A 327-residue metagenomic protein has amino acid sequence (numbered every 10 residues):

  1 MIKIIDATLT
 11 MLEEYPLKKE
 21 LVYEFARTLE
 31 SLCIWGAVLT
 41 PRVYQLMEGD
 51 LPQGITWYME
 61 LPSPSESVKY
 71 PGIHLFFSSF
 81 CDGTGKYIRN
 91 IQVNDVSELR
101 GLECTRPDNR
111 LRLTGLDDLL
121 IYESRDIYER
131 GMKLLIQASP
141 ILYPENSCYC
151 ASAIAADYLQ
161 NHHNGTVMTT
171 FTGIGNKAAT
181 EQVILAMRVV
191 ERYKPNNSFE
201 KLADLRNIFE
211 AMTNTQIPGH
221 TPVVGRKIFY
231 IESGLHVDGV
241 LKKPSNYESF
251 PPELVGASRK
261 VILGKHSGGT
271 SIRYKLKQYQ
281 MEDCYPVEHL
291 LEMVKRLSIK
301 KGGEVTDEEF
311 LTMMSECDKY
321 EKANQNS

Functional and structural regions predicted by a protein language model:
M1-K18, I88-N90, R130-S139: N-terminal small/glycine-rich loop or linker at the start of catalytic domains across soluble metabolic enzymes
I4-D6, I55, E60-P64, V68 (+6 more regions): Active-site pocket-lining/capping segments in soluble small-molecule metabolic enzymes
D6, T28-S63, P252-S327: Terminal or standalone catalytic/regulatory effector modules within metabolic enzymes and repeat proteins
E14, K18-L21, L29-L32, T40-P41 (+1 more regions): Short, structured segments at the rim of ligand-binding sites
Y15, C148, G173, R192-P195 (+4 more regions): Hydrophobic alpha-helical scaffolding
K18-T28, D95-C104, C150-A156: Short, acidic/polar
E30, G36-Y122: Active-site beta->alpha loop and helix N-cap motifs at the rims of alpha/beta catalytic domains
L119-N246: Catalytic alpha/beta core domains of metabolic enzymes, predominantly
